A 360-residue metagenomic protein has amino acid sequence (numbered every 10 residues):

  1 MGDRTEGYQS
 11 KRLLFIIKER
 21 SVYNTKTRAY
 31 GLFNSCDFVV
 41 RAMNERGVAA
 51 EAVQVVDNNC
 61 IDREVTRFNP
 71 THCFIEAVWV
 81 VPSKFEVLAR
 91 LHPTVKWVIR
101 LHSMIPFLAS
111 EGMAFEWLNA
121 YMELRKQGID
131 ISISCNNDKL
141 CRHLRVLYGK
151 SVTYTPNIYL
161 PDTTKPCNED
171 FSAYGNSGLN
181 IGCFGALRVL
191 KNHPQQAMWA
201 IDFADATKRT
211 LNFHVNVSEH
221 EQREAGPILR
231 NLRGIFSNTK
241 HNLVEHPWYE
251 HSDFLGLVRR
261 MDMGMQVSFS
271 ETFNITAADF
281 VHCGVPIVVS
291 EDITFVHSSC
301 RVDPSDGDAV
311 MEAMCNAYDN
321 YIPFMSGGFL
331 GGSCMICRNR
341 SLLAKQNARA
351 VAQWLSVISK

Functional and structural regions predicted by a protein language model:
S10, K165, N316, N320 (+2 more regions): C-terminal alpha-helical cap of glycosyltransferases
Q54-Q127: Extended catalytic core of nucleotide-activated donor transferases of GT-like folds
G112-W117, Y121-Y154, Y159-P161: A short, active-site helix/loop in glycosyltransferases that binds the activated sugar's phosphate group
D170-K191, A197-D202, H214: Conserved donor-binding/catalytic core segment of Leloir-type glycosyltransferases
G226-Y249: Nucleotide-activated donor-binding/catalytic signature segment of Leloir-type glycosyltransferases, i.e., the conserved
F269: Aromatic "clamp/platform" in nucleotide-sugar-dependent glycosyltransferases that forms part of the donor/acceptor
H282-S290: Short hydrophobic beta-strand element within catalytic cores of glycosyltransferases and related nucleotide-activated
V296-Y321: Change "using UDP/GDP/dTDP sugars" to "using nucleotide sugars
